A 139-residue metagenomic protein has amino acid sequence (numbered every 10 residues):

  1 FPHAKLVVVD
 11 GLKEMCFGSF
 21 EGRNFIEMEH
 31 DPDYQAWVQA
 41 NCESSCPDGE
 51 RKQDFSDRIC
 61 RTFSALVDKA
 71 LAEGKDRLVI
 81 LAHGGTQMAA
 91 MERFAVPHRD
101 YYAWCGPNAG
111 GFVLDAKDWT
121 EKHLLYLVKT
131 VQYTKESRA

Functional and structural regions predicted by a protein language model:
F1-R58: Phosphate-handling substructures
H3, M15-I26, D68-D76, M91-A139: Acidic, low-complexity terminal tails and accessory targeting/binding regions of phosphate-metabolizing enzymes
D31, S64-L66, R99: A generic local structural motif
S56, C60-L71: Generic structural signal for well-ordered alpha-helical scaffold segments
G74-G84: Generic beta-sheet signal
T86-A90: Glycine-rich phosphate-binding loops at beta-strand->alpha-helix junctions
